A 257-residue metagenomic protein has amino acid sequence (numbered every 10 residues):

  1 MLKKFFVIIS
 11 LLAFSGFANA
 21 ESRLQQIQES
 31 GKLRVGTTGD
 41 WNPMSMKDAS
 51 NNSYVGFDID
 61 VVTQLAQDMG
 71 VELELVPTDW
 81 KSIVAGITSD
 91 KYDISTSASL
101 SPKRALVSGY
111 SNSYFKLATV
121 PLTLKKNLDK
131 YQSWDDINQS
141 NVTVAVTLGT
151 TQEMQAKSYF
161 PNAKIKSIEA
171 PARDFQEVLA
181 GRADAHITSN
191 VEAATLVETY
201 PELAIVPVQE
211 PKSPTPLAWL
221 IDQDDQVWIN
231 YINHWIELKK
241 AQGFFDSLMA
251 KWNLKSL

Functional and structural regions predicted by a protein language model:
E21-A98, L106: Extracytoplasmic small-molecule ligand-binding "clamshell" domains of the periplasmic binding protein/Venus flytrap
S22, T151-I165, P207-V208, I236-L257: Ligand-binding clefts/hinges and TM-proximal coupling segments of bilobed small-molecule sensing domains
L24, K125-V142: Flexible hinge/capping segments at coil-to-helix
L24, Y54-D58, A105-L117, I205-Q209 (+1 more regions): A structural signal for short loop-to-beta-strand junctions that line the ligand-binding cleft of periplasmic/secreted
G31-T37, V55, W134-G149: Short loop->beta-strand "edge-of-pocket" segments that line small-molecule binding or catalytic clefts across diverse
G39, K116-V120, A194-E237, K255-L257: Periplasmic-binding protein-like
I59, E74-A85, K166-A180, T215: Short helix-initiation/N-cap motifs at beta->coil->alpha
S82-A85, A98-V107, Q155-S158, L179-A180 (+1 more regions): A ligand-binding cleft/hinge motif common to bilobed small-molecule-binding domains
